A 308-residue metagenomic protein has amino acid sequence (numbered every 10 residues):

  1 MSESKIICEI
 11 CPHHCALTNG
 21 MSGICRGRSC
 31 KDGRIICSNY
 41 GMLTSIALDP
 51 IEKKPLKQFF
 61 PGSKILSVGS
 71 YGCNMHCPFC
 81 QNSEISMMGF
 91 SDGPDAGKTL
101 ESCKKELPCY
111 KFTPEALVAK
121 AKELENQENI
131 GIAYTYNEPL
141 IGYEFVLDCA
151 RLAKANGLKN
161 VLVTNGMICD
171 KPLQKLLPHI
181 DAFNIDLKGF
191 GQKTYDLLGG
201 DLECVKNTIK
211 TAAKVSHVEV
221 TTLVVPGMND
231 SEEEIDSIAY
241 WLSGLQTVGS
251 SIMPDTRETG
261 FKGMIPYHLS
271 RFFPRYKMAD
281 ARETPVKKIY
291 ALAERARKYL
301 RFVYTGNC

Functional and structural regions predicted by a protein language model:
M1-G20, E232-C308: Auxiliary Fe-S-binding modules of radical SAM enzymes
I6-R28, Y71-S83: Local cysteine-cluster metal-coordination motifs and their immediate loop/turn environment, predominantly Fe-S cluster
C30-A182, G249: Conserved Radical SAM active-site core
S86-G89, P139-I141, M167-L173, A182-G199 (+2 more regions): Conserved radical SAM core fold
Y110, E138, L162-N165, L197 (+4 more regions): Glycine- and other small-residue-rich loops at beta-strand/loop junctions that grip anionic moieties
A116-A119, E144-A155, K171, K175-P178 (+4 more regions): Alpha-helical scaffolding segments of alpha/beta enzyme cores, especially the outer helices of TIM-barrel or partial
K122-C149, T194-K206, T222-S237, S243: Conserved glycine-rich "GG(E/T)P / GGGxP" loop and the immediately following alpha-helix in the radical SAM core
G131-A133, K159-V161, A182-N184, H217-E219 (+2 more regions): Structural preference for beta-strand elements that scaffold enzyme active sites
